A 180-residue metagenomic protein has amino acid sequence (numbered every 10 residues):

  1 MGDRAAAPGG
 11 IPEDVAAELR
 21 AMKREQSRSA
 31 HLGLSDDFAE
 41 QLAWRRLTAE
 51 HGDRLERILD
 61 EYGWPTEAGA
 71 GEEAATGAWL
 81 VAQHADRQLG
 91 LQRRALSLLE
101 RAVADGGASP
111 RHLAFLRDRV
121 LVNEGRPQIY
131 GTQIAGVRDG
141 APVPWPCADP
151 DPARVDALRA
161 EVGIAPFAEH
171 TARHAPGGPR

Functional and structural regions predicted by a protein language model:
M1-G125: N-terminal helix-rich structural modules
G9, E13, C147, F167 (+1 more regions): Generic low-complexity segments that are intrinsically disordered, proline-rich and/or Lys/Arg-biased
L89, R138, H170-A172: Residues in flexible loops and secondary-structure boundaries
S97-E161: An amphipathic alpha-helical core segment
P152-R180: Acidic, proline/glycine-rich low-complexity IDRs
